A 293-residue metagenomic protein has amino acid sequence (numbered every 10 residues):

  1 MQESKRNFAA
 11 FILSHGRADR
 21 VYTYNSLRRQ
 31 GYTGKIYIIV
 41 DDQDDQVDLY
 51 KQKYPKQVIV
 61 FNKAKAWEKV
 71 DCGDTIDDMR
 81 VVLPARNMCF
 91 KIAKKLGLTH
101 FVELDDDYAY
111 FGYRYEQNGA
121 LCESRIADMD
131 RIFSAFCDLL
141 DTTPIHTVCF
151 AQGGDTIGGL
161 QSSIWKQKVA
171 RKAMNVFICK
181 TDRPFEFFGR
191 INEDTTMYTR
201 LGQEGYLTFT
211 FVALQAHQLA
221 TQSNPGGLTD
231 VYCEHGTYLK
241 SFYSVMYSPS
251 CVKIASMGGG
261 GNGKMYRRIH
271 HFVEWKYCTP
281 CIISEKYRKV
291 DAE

Functional and structural regions predicted by a protein language model:
M1-R29: N-proximal low-complexity "stem/linker" segments adjacent to membrane-targeting elements
K5-F8, A18-R20, G189-I191, T195-E293: C-terminal catalytic/acceptor-binding lobe
T23-R29, V47-K56, W165, S244: Short, aromatic/basic amphipathic alpha-helical patches
Y24-I36, C89: Short, acidic, metal-binding catalytic loop of nucleotide-sugar glycosyltransferases
Y37-D41: Short internal beta-strands
D42-V102, A109-L121: Active-site-proximal specificity loops/subdomain of glycosyltransferases
H100-D105, H146-A151, T208-V212, K253-S256: A structural signal for short, well-ordered beta-strand segments and their strand-loop junctions that often border
A109-T199, Q203, L219: Conserved catalytic core of nucleotide-sugar-dependent glycosyltransferases
